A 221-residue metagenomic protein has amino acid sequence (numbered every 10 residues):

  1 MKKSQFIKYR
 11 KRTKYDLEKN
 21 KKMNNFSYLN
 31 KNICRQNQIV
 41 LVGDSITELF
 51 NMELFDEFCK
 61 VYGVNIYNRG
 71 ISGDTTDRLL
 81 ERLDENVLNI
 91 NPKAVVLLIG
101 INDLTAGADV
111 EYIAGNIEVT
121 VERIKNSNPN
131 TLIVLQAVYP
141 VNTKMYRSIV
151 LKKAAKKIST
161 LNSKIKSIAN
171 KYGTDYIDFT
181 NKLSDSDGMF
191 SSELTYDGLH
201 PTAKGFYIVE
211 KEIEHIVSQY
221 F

Functional and structural regions predicted by a protein language model:
M1-V42, T47-M52, E57-V61, E214-F221: N-terminal secretory targeting modules
L41, I66-N68, Y176: Conserved beta-strand scaffold positions in the cores of enzyme catalytic domains, especially in NTP/NDP-utilizing
V42-G43, S72, I99-I101: Glycine-rich beta-strand-to-loop/alpha-helix junction loops that act as flexible
F50, R78, A108: Residues that form or flank phosphate/diphosphate-binding pockets in enzymes that use nucleotide phosphates
F58-Y62, E81-F221: Alpha-helical cap/lid subdomain in secreted, periplasmic, or secretory-pathway luminal O-acyl-processing enzymes
G63-T75: A short beta-strand-loop structural module common to alpha/beta enzyme folds
T75-E81: Structural motif
